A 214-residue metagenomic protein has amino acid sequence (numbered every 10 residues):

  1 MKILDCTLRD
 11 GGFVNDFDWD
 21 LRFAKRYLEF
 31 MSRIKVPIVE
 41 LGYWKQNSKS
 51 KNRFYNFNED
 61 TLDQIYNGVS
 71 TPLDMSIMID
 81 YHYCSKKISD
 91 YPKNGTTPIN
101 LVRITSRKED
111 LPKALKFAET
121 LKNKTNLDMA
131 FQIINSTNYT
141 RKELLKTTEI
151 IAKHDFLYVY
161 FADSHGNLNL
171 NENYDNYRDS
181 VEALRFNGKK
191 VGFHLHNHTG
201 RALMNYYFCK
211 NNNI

Functional and structural regions predicted by a protein language model:
M1-D16, P72, N123-N135, A183-K190: N-terminal small/glycine-rich loop or linker at the start of catalytic domains across soluble metabolic enzymes
G11, M31, V102, V159 (+1 more regions): Conserved, mostly hydrophobic/aromatic
D18-L21, I133-E143, N167-L168, H194-L203: Active-site glycine- and acidic-residue-rich loops that bind and position anionic ligands or nucleotide-like cofactors
D20-L21, Y55-D60, E143-E149, N173-D179 (+1 more regions): Charged helix-capping and loop-helix junction motifs
F23-P37: Alpha-helical scaffold segments that flank or form the walls of functional sites
S32, I38, Y43-I150: Active-site beta->alpha loop and helix N-cap motifs at the rims of alpha/beta catalytic domains
Q64, G68, T120-K124, I150-H154 (+3 more regions): Alpha-helical structural signal in soluble globular domains
Y158-I214: Catalytic alpha/beta core domains of metabolic enzymes, predominantly
